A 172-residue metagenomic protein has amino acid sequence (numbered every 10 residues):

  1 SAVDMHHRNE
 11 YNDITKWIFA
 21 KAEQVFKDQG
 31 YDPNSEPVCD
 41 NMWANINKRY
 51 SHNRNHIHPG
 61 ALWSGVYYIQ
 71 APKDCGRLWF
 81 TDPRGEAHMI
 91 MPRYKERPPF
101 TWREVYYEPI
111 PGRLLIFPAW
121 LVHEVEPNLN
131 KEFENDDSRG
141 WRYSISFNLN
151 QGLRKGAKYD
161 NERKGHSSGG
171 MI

Functional and structural regions predicted by a protein language model:
S1-P33, H52, R163-H166, M171: Non-heme Fe(II)/2-oxoglutarate
R8, N12-K16, V38, P59 (+1 more regions): Alpha-helix initiation and capping sites
Y31-M42: A short coil-to-beta-strand element that immediately follows conserved catalytic motifs
N45-I116, E126, S138-W141, I145 (+2 more regions): Catalytic core of non-heme Fe(II) oxygenases with the double-stranded beta-helix
H123: Glycine-rich nucleotide phosphate-binding loop and flanking beta-alpha elements of Rossmann-like dinucleotide-binding
L129: Short, flexible helix/strand-to-coil boundary loops that buttress conserved ligand/catalytic motifs in alpha/beta
